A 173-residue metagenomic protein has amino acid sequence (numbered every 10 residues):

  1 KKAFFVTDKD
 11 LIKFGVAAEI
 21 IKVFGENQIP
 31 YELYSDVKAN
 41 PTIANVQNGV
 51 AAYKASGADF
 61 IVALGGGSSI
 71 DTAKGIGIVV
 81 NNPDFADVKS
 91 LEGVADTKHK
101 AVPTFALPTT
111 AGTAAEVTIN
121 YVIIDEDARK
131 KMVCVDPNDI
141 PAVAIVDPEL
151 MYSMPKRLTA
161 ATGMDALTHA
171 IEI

Functional and structural regions predicted by a protein language model:
K1-F4: N-terminal, positively charged, Ser/Thr/Ala/Gly-biased leader segments that form transit/presequence-like amphipathic
V6-T7, G65: Short beta-strand/turn micro-motifs composed of small residues that flank or help shape donor/cofactor-binding pockets
T7-D8, D36, L107-T109: Cofactor-binding loop segments of dinucleotide-utilizing enzymes, especially the Rossmann-like FAD- and NAD(P)+-binding
K9, Q28, K38, P148 (+1 more regions): Short, small-residue-rich loop/turn micro-motifs
D10, K38-A39, G112, S153: Short strand->helix junction
I12, V16-D84: N-terminal small/polar loop signature for handling phosphorylated ligands or for N-terminal nucleophile
N82-I173: A glycine/threonine-rich phosphate-anchoring loop and its flanking beta-alpha core in nucleotide/phosphate-binding
